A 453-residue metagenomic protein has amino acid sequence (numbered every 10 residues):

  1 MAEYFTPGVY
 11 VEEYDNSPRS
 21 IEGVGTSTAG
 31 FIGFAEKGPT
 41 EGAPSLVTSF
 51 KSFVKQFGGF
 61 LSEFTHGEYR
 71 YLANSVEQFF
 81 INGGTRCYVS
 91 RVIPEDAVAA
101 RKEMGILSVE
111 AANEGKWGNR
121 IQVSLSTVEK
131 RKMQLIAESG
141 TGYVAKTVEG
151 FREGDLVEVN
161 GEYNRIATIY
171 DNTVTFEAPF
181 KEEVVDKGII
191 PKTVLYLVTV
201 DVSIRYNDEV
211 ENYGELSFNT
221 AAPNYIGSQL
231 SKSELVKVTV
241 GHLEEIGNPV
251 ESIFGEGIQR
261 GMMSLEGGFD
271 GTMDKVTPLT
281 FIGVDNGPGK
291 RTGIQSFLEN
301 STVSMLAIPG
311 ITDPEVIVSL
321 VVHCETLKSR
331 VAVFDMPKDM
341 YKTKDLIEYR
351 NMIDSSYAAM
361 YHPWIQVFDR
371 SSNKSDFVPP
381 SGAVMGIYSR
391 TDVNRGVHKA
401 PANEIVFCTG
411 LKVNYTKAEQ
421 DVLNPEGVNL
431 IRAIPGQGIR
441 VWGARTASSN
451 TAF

Functional and structural regions predicted by a protein language model:
M1-F453: A glycine- and small-residue-enriched flexible loop/hinge signal that marks low-structured segments
